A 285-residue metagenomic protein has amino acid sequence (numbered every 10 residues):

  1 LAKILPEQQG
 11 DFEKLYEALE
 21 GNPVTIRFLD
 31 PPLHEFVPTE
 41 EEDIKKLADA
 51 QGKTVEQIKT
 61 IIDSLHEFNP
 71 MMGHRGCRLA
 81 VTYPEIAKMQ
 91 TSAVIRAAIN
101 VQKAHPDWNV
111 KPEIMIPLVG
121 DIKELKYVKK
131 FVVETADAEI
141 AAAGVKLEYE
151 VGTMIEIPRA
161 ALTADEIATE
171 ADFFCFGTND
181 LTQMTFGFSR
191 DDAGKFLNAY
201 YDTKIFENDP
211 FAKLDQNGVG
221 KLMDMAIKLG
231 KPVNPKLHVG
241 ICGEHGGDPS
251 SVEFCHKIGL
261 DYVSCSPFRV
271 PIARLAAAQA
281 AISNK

Functional and structural regions predicted by a protein language model:
L1-K285: Conserved alpha/beta-domain cores
